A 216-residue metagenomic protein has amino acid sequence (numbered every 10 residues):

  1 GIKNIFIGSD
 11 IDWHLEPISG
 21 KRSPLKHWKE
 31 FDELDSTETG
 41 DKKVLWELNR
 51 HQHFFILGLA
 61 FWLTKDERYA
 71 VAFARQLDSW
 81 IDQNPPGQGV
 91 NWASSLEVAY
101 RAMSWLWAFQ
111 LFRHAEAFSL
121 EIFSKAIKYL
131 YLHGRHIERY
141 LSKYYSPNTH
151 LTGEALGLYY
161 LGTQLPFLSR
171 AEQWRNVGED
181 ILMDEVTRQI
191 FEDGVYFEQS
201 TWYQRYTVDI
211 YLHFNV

Functional and structural regions predicted by a protein language model:
G1-R22: Hydrophobic alpha-helical membrane-insertion signals
P24-D35, D41-V216: Aromatic-lined, polymer-binding surfaces characteristic of secreted/periplasmic polysaccharide-degrading enzymes
